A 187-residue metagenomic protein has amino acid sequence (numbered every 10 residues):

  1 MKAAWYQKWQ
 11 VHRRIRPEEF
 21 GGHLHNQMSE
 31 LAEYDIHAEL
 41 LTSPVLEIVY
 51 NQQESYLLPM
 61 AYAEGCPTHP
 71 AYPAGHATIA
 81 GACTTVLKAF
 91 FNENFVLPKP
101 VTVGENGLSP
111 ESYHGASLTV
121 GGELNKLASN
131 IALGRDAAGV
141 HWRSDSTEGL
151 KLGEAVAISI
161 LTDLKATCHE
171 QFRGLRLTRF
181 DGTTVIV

Functional and structural regions predicted by a protein language model:
M1-R143, T147-V187: Hydrophobic alpha-helical bundle signature of multipass membrane enzymes
